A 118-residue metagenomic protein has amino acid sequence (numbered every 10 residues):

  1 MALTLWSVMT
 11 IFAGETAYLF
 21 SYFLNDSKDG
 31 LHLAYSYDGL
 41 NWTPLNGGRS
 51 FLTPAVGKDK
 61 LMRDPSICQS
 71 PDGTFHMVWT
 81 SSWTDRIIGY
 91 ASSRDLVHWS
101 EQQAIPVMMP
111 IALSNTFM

Functional and structural regions predicted by a protein language model:
M1-M9: Sec-dependent N-terminal signal peptides
V8-M118: Carbohydrate-active catalytic/glycan-binding domains of CAZyme proteins, especially the secreted or lumenal ectodomains
